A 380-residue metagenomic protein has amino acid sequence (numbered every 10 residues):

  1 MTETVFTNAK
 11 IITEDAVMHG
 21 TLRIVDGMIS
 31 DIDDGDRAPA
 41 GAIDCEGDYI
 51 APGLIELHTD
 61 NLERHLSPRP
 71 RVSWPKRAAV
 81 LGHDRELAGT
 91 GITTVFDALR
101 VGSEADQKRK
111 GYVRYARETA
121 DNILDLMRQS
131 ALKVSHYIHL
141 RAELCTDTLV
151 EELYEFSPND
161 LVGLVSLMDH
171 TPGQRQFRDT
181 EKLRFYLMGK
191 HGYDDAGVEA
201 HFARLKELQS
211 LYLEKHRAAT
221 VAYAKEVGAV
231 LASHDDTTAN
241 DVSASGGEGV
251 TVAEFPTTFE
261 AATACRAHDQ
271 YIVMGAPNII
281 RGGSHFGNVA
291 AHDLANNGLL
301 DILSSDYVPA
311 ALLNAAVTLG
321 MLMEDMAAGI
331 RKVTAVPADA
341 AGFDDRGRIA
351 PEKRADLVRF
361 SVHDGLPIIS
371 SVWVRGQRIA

Functional and structural regions predicted by a protein language model:
M1-A38: N-terminal metal-binding scaffold of metallo-dependent hydrolase/deaminase domains
A9, I29, T334-A335, D339 (+1 more regions): C-terminal cap of metal-dependent C-N hydrolases
D36-A51: Active-site metal-binding motif and surrounding structural segment of the metallo-beta-lactamase
D48-E118: Metal-associated gating/positioning segment near the N- to mid-region
G102-D236, D306: Metal-coordinating catalytic core of metallo-dependent amide/deamination hydrolases
L140-E151, D236-A239, A244, V252-E254 (+1 more regions): Active-site glycine- and acidic-residue-rich loops that bind and position anionic ligands or nucleotide-like cofactors
N159-G163, S245-V252, A267-V273, G298-D301: Glycine-enriched alpha-helix->loop->beta-strand junction motifs that scaffold or abut catalytic
H268-N278, G282-V362: His/Asp/Glu-enriched, well-ordered alpha-helical/loop segment that forms or immediately abuts the divalent-metal
